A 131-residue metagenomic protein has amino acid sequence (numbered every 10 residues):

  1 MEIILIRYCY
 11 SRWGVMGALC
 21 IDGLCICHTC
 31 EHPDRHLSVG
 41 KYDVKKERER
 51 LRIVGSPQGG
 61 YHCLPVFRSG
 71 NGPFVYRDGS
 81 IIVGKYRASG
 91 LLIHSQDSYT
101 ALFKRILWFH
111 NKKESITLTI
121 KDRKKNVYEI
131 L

Functional and structural regions predicted by a protein language model:
M1-T117, K121-L131: Cell wall/extracellular polymer interaction/catalysis modules
